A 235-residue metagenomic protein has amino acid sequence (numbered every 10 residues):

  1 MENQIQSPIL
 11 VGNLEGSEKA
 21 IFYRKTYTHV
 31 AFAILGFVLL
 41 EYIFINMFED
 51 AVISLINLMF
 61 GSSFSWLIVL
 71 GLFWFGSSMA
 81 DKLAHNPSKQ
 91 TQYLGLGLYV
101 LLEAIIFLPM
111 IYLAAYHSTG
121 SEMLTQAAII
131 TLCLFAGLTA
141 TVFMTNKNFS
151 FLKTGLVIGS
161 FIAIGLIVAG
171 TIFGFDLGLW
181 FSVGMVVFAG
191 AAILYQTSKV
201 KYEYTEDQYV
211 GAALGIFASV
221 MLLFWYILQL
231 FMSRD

Functional and structural regions predicted by a protein language model:
M1-D235: A hydrophobic alpha-helical transmembrane-helix feature that marks the membrane cores and membrane-interface segments
